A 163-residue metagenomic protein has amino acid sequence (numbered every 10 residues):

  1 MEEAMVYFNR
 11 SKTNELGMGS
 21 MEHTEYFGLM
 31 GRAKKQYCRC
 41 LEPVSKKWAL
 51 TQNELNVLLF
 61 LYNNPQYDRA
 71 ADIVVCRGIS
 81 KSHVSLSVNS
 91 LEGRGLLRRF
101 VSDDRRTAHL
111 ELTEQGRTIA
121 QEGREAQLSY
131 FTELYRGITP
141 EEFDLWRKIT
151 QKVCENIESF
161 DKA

Functional and structural regions predicted by a protein language model:
M1-G19, P140-A163: C-terminal regulatory/oligomerization modules of transcriptional regulators
M1-W48: N-terminal leader segment of winged-helix/HTH proteins
F8, C38, N89-K148: Charged, amphipathic alpha-helical coiled-coil/dimerization segments
M30-K34, C38, R77, K81 (+2 more regions): Amphipathic, non-transmembrane alpha-helical scaffold segments
K34, P65, C154-E158: A structural signal for well-ordered alpha-helices, especially hydrophobic packing surfaces of coiled-coils
R39-H83: N-terminal helix-turn-helix DNA-binding core of bacterial DNA-binding proteins
